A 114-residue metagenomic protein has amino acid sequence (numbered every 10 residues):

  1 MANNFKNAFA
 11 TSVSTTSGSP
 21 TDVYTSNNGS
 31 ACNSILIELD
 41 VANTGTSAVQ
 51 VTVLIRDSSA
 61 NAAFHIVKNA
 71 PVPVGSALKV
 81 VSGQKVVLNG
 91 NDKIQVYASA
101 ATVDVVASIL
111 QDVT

Functional and structural regions predicted by a protein language model:
M1-N33, E38, Y97-T114: C-terminal interaction-tip segments
N33-I37, V49, K68, G90-D92 (+1 more regions): A generic structural signal for short beta-strands and their flanking turns/coil linkers
V41-T46, S99: Short solvent-exposed strand-capping/beta-turn motif centered on an Asx-Ser/Thr pair
V49-Q50, A62: Short active-site-adjacent structural elements
V51-V53, I94-V96: Hydrophobic beta-strand residues in large extracellular and virion-surface proteins
T52-R56, V106-S108: Beta-strand signatures of extracellular beta-sandwich domains
R56-A60, T114: Short edge-strand/loop segments of extracellular domains
S59-K93: Intrinsically disordered, low-complexity Pro/Gly/Ser/Thr-rich segments with frequent PxxP/GP/PP motifs and embedded
